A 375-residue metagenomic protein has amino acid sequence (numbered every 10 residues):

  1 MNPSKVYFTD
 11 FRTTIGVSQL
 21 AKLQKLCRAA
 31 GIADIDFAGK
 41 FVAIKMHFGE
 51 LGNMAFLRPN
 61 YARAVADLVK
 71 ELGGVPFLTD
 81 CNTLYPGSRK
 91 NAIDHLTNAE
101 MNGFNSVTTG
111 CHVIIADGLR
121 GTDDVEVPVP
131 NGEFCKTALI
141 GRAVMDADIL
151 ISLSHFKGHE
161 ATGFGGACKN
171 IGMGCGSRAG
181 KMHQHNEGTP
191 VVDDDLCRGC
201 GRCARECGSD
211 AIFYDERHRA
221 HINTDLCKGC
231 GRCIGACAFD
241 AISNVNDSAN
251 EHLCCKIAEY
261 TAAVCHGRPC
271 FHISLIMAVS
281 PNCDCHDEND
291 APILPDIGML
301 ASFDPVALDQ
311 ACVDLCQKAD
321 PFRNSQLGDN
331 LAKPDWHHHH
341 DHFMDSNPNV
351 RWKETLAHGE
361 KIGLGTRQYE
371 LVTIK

Functional and structural regions predicted by a protein language model:
N2-N53, L57-Y61, L72-D80, Y85-K375: Extended, low-polarity segments enriched in aliphatic/aromatic residues
A66-D67: Terminal amphipathic helices with adjacent charged low-complexity linkers/tails
